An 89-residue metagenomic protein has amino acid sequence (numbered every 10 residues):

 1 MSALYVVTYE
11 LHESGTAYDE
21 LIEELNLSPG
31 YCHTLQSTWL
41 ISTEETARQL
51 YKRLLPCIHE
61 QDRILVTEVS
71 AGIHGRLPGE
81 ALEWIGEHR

Functional and structural regions predicted by a protein language model:
M1-S2, R89: Absolute protein N-terminus
S2-L35: N-terminal first-folded block
Y5, W39, I64: A broad, low-specificity signal marking well-ordered, structured residues that form hydrophobic/aromatic
S14, T43-A47: Helix N-cap motif at beta-to-alpha junctions
E20-N26, Y51-I58: Short amphipathic alpha-helices in soluble, non-transmembrane regions that often serve as interface/regulatory elements
Q36-L40, E44, R53, E68-V69: Basic nucleic-acid-binding interfaces
L55-R89: C-terminal structural segments of small proteins and small subunits
